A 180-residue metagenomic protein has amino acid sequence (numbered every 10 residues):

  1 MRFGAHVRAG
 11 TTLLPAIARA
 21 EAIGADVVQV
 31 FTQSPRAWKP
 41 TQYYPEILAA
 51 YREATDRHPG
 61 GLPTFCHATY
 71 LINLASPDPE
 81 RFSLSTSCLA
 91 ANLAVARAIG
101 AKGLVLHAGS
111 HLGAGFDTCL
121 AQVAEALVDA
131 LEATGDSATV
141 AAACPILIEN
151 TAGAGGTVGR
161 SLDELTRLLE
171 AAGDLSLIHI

Functional and structural regions predicted by a protein language model:
M1-A68, I72, S76-A91: N-terminal pre-domain/capping segments
L74-S176: Active-site acidic/histidine proton-transfer and metal-coordination neighborhood in alpha/beta enzyme cores
H179-I180: Conserved small/polar residues in nucleotide/adenosyl-binding loops
